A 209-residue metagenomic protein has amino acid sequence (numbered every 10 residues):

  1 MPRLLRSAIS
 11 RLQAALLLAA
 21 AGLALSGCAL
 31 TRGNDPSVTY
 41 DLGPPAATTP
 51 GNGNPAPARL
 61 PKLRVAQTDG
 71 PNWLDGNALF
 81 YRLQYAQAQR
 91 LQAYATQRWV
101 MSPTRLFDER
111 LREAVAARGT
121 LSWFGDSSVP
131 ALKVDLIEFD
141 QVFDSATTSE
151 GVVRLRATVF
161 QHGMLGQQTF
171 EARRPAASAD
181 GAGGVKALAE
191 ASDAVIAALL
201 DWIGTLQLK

Functional and structural regions predicted by a protein language model:
P2-L16: Bacterial N-terminal signal peptides that target proteins for export
A24-G27: C-terminal motif of bacterial Sec signal peptides marking the signal peptidase cleavage site
A29-P50, E113, A117-G163: Surface-exposed short loop/turn segments
A29-V100, L206-K209: A structural "domain/chain start" motif
K62-Q67, F80-R82, A131-L136, V152-R156 (+1 more regions): Soluble periplasmic/extracytoplasmic beta-strand elements of cell-envelope proteins
P71, E109-L121, A198, W202-L206: Structured segments of extracytoplasmic/periplasmic soluble domains in secreted or envelope-associated proteins
Q87-R98, M164-G204, L208: Short secondary-structure boundary motifs at beta->alpha junctions and helix caps
